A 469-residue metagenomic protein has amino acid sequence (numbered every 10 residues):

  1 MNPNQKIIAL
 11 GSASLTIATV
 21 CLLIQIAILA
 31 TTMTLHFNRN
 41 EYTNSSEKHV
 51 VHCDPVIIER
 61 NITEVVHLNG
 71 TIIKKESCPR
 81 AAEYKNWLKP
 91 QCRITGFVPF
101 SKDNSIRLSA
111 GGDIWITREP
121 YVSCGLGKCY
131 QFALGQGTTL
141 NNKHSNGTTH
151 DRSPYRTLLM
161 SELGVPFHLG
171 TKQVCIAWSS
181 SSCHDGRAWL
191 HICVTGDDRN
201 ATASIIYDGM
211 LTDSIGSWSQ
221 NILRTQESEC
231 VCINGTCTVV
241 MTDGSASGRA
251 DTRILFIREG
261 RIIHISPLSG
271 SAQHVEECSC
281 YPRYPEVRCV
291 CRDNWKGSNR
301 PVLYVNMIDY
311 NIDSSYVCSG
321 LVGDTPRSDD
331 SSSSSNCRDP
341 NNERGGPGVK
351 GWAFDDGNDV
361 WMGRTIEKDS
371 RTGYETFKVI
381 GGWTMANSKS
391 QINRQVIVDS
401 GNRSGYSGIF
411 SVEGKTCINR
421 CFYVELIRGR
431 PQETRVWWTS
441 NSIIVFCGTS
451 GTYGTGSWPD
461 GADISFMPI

Functional and structural regions predicted by a protein language model:
N4-I7, G11-T43, H49-V51, I58 (+1 more regions): Heptad-repeat coiled-coil amphipathic alpha-helices that mediate oligomerization/assembly
N44, N61, N69, N146 (+3 more regions): N-linked glycosylation sites
A82-Y84, R283, D293-G297: Conserved short beta-strand entry motifs at the edges of extracellular cysteine-rich modules
F97, V122-S123, G127-N142, G147 (+8 more regions): Surface-exposed loop/turn elements that mediate protein-protein interactions on large endomembrane-trafficking
F97-S109, P154-T171, I222-C230, A272-S279 (+2 more regions): Repeated scaffold domains used in trafficking and secretory/extracellular systems, primarily beta-propellers
G112, K172, N358, N441-S442: Short coil/turn segments that connect the beta-strands within blades of beta-propeller domains
C289-C291: Extracellular cysteine-rich, disulfide-stabilized repeat modules
S440-I469: Blade-level signature of beta-propeller repeat domains, shared across WD40, Kelch, NHL, RCC1 and BNR/Asp-box propellers
